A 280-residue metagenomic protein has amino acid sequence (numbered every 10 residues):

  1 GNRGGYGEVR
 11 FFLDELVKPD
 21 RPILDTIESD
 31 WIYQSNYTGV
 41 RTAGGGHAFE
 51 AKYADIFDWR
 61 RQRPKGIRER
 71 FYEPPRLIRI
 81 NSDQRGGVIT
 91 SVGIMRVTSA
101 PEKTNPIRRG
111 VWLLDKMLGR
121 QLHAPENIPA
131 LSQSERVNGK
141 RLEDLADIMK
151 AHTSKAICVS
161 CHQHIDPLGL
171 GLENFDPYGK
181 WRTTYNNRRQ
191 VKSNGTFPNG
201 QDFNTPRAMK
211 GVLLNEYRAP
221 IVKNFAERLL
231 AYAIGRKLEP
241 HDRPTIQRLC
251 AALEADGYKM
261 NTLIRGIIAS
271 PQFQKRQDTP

Functional and structural regions predicted by a protein language model:
G1-A219, A226-A231, R243-A255, R265-P280: Active-site substrate-binding loop specific to GH73 endo-beta-N-acetylglucosaminidase modules in bacterial autolysins
Y232-K237: Core structural elements
N261-L263: Alpha-helical scaffolds flanking conserved acidic
